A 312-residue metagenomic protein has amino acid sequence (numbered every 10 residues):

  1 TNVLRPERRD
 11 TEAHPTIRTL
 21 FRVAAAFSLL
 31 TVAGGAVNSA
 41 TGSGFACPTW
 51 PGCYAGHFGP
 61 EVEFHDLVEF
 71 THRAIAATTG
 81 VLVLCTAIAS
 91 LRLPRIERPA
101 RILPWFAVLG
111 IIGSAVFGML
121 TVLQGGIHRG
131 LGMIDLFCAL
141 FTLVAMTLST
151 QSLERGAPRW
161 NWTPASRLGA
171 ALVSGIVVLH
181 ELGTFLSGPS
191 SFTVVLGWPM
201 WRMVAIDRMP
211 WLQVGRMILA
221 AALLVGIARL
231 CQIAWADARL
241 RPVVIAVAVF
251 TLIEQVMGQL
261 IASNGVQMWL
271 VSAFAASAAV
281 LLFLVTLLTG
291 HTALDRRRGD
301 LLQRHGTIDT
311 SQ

Functional and structural regions predicted by a protein language model:
T1-Q312: Polytopic transmembrane helical bundles with strong interfacial aromatic enrichment
